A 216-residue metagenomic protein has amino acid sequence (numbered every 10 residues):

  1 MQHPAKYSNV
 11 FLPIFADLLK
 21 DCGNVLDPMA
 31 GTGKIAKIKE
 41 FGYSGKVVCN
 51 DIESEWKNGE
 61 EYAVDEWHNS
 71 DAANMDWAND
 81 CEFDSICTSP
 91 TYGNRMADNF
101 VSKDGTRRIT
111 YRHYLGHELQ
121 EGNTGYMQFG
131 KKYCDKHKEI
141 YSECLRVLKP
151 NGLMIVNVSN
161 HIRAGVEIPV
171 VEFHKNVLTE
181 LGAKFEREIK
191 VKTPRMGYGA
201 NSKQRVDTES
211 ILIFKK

Functional and structural regions predicted by a protein language model:
M1-K216: Class I S-adenosyl-L-methionine-dependent methyltransferase catalytic core
